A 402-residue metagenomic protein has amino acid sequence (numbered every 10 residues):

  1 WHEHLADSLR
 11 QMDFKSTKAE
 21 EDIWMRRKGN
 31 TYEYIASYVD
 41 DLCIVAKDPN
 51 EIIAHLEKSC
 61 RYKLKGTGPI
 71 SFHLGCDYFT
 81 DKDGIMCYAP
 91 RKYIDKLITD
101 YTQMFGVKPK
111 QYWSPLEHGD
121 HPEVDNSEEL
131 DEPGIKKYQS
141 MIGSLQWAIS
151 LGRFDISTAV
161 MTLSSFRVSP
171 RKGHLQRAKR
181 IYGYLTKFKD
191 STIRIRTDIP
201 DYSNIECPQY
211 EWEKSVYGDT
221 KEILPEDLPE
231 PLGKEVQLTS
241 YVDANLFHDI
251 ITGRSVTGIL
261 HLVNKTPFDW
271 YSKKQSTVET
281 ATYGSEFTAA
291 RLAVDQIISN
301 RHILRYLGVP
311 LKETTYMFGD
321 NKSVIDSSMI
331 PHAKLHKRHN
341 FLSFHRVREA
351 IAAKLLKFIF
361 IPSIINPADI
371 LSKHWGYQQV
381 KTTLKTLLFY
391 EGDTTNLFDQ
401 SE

Functional and structural regions predicted by a protein language model:
W1-E402: Long, low-complexity, charge-biased intrinsically disordered regions
